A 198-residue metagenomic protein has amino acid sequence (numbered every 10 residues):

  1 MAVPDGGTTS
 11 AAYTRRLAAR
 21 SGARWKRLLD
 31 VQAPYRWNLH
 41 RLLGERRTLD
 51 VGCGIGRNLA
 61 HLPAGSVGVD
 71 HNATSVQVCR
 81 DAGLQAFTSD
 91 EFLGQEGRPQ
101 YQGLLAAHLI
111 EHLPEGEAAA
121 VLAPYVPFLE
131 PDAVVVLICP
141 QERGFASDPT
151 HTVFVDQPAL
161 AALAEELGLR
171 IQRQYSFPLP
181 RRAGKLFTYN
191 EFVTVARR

Functional and structural regions predicted by a protein language model:
M1-P99, G103-L105, L122, F128 (+1 more regions): Conserved N-terminal segment of class I S-adenosyl-L-methionine
H108-H112: Short catalytic micro-motifs in class I SAM-dependent methyltransferases
L113-P124: A short, conserved alpha-helix within the catalytic core of class I
D132-P140: Conserved beta-strand signature within the Rossmann-like core of class I S-adenosyl-L-methionine
P140-F145, L179: Short "lid" loop at the C-terminus of a central beta-strand within the Rossmann-like core of SAM-dependent
G144-A159: Acceptor-substrate binding/catalytic loop of class I
L169-P180: Conserved S-adenosyl-L-methionine
P180-R198: Core SAM-dependent methyltransferase catalytic element
